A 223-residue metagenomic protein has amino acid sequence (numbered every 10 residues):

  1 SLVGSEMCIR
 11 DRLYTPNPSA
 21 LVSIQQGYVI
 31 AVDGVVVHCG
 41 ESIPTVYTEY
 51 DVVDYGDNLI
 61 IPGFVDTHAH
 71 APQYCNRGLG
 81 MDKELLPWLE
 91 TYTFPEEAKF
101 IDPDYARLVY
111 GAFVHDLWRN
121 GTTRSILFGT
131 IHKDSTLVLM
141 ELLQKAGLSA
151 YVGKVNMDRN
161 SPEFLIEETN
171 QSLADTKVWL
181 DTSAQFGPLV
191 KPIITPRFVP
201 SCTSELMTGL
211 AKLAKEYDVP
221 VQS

Functional and structural regions predicted by a protein language model:
L2-I9: Short, small-residue-biased leader/transition segments that mark boundaries at the very start of proteins
D11, V29, G34, D57 (+4 more regions): Divalent metal-coordination and catalytic microenvironments
T15-I61: Histidine-rich, glycine-flanked metal-binding segment
N58-L59, P72-Q73, G78-L79: N-terminal hydrophobic targeting/anchoring segments and the immediately downstream early-domain regions of hydrolases
I60-F64, A69, W118, R124: N-terminal capping/lid subdomain adjacent to the active-site entrance of alpha/beta enzymes
G63-Y74, P220-S223: Histidine-centered catalytic micro-motifs
R77-L148, S172-F186: Alpha-helical scaffold segments that flank or form the walls of functional sites
D134-S223: Metal-coordinating catalytic core of metallo-dependent amide/deamination hydrolases
